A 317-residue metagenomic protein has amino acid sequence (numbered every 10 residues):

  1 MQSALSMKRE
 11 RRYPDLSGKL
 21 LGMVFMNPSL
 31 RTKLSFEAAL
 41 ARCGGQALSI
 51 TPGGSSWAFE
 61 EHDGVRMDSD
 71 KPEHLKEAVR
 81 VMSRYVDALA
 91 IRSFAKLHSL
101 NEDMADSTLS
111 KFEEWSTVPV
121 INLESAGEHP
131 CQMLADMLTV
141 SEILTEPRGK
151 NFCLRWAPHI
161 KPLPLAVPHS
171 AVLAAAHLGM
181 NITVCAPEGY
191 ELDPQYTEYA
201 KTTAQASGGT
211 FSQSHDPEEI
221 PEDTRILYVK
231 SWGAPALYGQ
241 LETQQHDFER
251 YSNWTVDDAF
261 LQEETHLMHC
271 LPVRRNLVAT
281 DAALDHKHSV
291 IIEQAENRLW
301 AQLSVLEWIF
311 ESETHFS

Functional and structural regions predicted by a protein language model:
M1-L34, A38: Positively charged, low-complexity intrinsically disordered leader regions
D15-L21, R148-K150, E264: Phosphate-coordination loops involved in phosphoryl transfer and adenosine-cofactor binding
M26-Q46, S141-V229: Glycine-rich phosphate/diphosphate-binding loop of Rossmann-like nucleotide-binding domains
L48-D68, C185-Y196: Short connector loops at secondary-structure junctions
V65-V79, S212-H215: Glycine-rich, highly charged phosphate/nucleotide-binding loops
E73-R80, D87-A174, H269: Anion-binding alpha/beta catalytic cores of soluble intermediary-metabolism enzymes, centered on
T202-A282, S289: Rossmann-like adenosine-cofactor binding region
E264-S317: Adenosine-phosphate binding glycine-rich loop
